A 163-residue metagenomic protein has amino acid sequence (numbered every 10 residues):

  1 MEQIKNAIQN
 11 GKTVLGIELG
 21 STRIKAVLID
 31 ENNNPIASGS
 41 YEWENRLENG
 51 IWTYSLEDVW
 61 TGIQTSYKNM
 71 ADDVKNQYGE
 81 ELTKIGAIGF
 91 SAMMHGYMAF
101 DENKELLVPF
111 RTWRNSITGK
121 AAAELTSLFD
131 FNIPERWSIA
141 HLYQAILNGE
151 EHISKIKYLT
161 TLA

Functional and structural regions predicted by a protein language model:
M1-V108: N-terminal glycine/serine-rich phosphate-binding loop of ATP-dependent small-molecule kinases, especially carbohydrate
N69-A163: Glycine-rich phosphate-binding/catalytic subdomain of phosphoryl-transfer and nucleotide/sugar-phosphate-processing
